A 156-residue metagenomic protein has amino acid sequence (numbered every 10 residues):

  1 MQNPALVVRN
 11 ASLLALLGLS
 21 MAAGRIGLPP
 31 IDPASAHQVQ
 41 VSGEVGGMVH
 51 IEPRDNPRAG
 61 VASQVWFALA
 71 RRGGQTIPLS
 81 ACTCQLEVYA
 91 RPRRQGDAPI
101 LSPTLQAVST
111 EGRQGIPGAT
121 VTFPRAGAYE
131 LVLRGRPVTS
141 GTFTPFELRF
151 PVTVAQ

Functional and structural regions predicted by a protein language model:
Q2-G18: Bacterial N-terminal signal peptides that target proteins for export
S20-A22: Residues within alpha-helical transmembrane segments of multi-pass membrane proteins, especially transporters, ion
G24-Q156: N-terminal soluble domains immediately following signal/targeting peptides that reside in extracytoplasmic
